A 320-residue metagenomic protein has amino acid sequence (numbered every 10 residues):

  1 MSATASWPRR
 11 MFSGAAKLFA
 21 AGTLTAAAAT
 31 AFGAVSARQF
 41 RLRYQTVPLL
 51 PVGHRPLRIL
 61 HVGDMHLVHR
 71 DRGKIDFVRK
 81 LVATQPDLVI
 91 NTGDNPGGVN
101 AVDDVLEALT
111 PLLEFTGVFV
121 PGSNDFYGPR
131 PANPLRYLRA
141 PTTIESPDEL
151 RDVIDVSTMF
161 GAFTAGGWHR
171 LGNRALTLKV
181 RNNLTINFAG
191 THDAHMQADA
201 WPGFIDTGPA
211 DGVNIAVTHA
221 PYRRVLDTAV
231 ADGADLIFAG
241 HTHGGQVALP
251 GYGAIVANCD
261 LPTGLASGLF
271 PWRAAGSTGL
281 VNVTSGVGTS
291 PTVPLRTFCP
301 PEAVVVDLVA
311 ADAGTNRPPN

Functional and structural regions predicted by a protein language model:
S2-A21: Membrane-penetrating hydrophobic segments
L18, T23-A108: N-terminal active-site segment of His-dependent metallophosphoesterases
P56-H66, T185-D193, I215-H219, L280-G286: Active-site-proximal beta-strand elements of phosphoester/diester hydrolases
L60-G63, L88-D94, G117-S123, L171-N173 (+3 more regions): Active-site neighborhood of phospho(di)ester-bond hydrolases with catalytic His/Asp-centered motifs
L67-G73, P96-N100, N124-P131, R151 (+6 more regions): Active-site environment of divalent metal-dependent phosphoester hydrolases
G73-L178: Core catalytic region of metal-dependent phosphoesterases/phosphodiesterases, especially metallo-beta-lactamase-like
A132-W168, G172-A175, K179-D227, V293-R296: Binuclear metal-dependent hydrolase catalytic cores centered on His/Asp/Glu-rich metal-binding motifs
P221-V304, D312-A313: Conserved beta-sheet core of the metallophosphoesterase superfamily
